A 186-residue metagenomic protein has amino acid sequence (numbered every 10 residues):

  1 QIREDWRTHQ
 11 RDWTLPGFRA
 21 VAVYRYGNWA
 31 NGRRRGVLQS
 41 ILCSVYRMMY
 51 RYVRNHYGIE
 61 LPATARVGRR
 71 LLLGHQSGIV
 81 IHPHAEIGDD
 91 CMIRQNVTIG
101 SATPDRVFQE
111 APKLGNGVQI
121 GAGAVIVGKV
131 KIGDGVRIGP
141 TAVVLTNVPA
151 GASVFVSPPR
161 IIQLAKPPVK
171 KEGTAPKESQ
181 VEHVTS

Functional and structural regions predicted by a protein language model:
Q1-Y57, K166-S186: Terminal amphipathic alpha-helical/low-complexity segments used for targeting or macromolecular assembly
E4-D12, D89, D134, N147: Acidic side chains
R11-D12, Q76, T103: Residue-level detector of alpha-helix boundaries and kinks
V21, M92-R94: Generic alpha-helical secondary structure signal
R34-V37, P83, G128, T146: Short coil/turn residues that cap or connect secondary-structure elements
S40-D90, V97-T98, R106, P112 (+1 more regions): Left-handed beta-helix
Q95-V97, S101-S186: Glycine-rich hexapeptide-repeat left-handed beta-helix
